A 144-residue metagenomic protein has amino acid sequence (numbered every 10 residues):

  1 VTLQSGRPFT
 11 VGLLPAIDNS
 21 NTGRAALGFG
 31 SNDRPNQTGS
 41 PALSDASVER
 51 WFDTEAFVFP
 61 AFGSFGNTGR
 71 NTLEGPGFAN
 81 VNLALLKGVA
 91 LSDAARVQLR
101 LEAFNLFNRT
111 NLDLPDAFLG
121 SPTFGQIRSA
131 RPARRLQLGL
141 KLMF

Functional and structural regions predicted by a protein language model:
V1-F144: Short, solvent-exposed micro-motifs at the edges of structured domains
